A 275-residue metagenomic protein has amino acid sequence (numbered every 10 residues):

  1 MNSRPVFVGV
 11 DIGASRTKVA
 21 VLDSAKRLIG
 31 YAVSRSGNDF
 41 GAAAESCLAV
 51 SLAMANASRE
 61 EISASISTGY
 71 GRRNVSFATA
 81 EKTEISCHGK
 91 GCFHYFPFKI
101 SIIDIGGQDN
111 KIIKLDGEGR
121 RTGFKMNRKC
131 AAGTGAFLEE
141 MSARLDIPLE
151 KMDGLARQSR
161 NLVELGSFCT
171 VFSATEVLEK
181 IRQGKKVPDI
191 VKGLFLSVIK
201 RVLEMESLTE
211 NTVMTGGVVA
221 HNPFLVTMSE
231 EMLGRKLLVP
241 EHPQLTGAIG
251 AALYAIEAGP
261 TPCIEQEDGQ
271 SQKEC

Functional and structural regions predicted by a protein language model:
S3-A42, S46, R121-K129: Short glycine-rich, Thr/Ser-proximal phosphate-binding strand/loop in the N-terminal lobe of ATP-dependent enzymes
G30-S36, A55-S86, T122: Short beta-strand-loop/turn "lid" adjacent to the catalytic site in phosphate-handling enzymes
F40, E118-N161, L165-G166, L253: Glycine-rich phosphate-binding loop plus the immediately following alpha-helix
Y70, L203-M232, P243-Q244: Glycine-rich phosphate-binding loops at beta-strand->alpha-helix junctions
E84-I85, E230-I249: Conserved phosphate-binding/catalytic loops in two-lobed NTP-binding clefts
E84-R144: Glycine-rich phosphate-binding loop of actin/hexokinase-like ATP-binding domains
L138, P240-C275: Glycine-rich phosphate-binding/hydrolytic loop that grips phosphoryl groups
T170-E210, Q244: Adenine-nucleotide phosphate-binding core of ATP-dependent small-molecule kinases
